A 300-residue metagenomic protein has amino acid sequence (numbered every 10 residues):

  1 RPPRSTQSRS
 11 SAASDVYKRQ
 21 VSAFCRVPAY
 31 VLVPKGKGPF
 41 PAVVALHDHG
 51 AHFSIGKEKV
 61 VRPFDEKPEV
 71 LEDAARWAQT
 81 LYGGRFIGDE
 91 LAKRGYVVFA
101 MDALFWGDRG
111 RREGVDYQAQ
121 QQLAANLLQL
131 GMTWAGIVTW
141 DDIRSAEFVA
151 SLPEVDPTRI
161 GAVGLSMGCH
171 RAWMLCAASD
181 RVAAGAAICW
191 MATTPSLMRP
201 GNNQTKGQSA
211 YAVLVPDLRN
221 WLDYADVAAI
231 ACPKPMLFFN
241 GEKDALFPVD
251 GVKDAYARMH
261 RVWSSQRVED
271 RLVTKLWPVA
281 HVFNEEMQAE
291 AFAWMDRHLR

Functional and structural regions predicted by a protein language model:
P2-A13, Y17: Single conserved hydrophobic/aromatic residue that forms the stacking wall/gate of nucleotide- or nucleobase-binding
A29, P39-H49: Short beta-strand element of the alpha/beta-hydrolase
H47-W140, A150-S151, S196-P200: Cap/lid segment of the alpha/beta-hydrolase catalytic domain
Q122, N126-Q129, I137, R144 (+4 more regions): Mobile cap/lid helix-loop segments that gate and shape the active-site cleft of serine hydrolases
V155-G164: Alpha/beta-hydrolase fold nucleophile elbow
G164-G168, A172: Gly/Ala-rich beta-loop-alpha elbow adjacent to hydrolase catalytic centers
A231, F238-N240: Short beta-strand/loop motif that positions the catalytic acidic residue of the alpha/beta-hydrolase fold
A257-R300: C-terminal catalytic histidine-bearing segment of alpha/beta-hydrolase fold enzymes
